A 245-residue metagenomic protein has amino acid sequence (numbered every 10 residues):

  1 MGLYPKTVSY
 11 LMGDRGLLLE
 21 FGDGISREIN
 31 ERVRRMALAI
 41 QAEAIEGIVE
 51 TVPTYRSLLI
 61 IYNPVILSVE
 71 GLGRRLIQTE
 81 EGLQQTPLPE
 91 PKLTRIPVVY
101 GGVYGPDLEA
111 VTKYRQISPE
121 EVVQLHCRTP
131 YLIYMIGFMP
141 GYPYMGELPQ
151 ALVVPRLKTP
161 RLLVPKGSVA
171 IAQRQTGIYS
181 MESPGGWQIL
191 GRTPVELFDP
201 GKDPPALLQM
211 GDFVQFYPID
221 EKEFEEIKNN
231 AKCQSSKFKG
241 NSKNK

Functional and structural regions predicted by a protein language model:
G2-K245: Glycine-rich active-site loops that engage anionic ligands at enzyme catalytic sites
